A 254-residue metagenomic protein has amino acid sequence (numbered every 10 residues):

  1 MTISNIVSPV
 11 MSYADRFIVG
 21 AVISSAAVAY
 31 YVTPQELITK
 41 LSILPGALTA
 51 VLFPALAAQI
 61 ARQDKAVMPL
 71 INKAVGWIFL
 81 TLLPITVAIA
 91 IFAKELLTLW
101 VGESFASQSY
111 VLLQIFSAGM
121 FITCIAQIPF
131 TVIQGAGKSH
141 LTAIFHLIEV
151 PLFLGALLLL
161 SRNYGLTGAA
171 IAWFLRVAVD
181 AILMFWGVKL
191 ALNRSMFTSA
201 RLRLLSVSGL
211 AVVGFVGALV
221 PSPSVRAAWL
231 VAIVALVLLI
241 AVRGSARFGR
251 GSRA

Functional and structural regions predicted by a protein language model:
M1-S12, V51, A55-P69, N193-L204: Interhelical loop/hinge segments that connect adjacent transmembrane helices in multipass membrane
S4, S8, S12, S42 (+6 more regions): Short runs within selected transmembrane alpha-helices of multi-pass transporters and secretion channels
Y13-V19, I23, L52, F92-L97 (+1 more regions): Hydrophobic/aromatic end-of-helix segments at the C-terminal termini of transmembrane alpha-helices
S24, R162-L166, L219-R226: Transmembrane helix interruption/hinge and helix-loop junction motifs
V28-Y31, A169: Alpha-helical transmembrane segments of multi-pass secondary-active solute transporters
Y30-H146: Specific pore-lining/lateral-gate transmembrane helices of multi-pass inner-membrane transport and insertion machines
L99, R194, F248-A254: Short, Lys/Arg-enriched, Gly/Pro-containing loop segments at transmembrane-helix junctions of multi-pass membrane
E149, S199-R253: Transmembrane alpha-helical segments of multi-pass transport proteins
